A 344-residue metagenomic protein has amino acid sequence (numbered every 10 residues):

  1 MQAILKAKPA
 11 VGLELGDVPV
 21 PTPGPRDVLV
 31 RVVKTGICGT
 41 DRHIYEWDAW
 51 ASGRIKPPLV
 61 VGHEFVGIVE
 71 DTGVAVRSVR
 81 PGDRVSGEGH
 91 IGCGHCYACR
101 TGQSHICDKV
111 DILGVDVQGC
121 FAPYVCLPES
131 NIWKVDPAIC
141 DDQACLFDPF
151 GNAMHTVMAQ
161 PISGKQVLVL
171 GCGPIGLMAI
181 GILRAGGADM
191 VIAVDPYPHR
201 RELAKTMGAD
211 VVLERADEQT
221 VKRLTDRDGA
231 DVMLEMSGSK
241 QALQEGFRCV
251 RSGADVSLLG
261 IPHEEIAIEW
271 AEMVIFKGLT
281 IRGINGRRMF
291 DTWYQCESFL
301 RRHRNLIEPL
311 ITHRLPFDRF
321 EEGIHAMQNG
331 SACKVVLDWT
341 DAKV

Functional and structural regions predicted by a protein language model:
A3-T22, G39-D71, S86, C107-Q118: N-terminal glycine-rich cofactor-binding segment
P21-T35, W50-Y97, D136-A138: Glycine-rich beta-strand-centered segment in the early N-terminal region that forms part of a ligand/cofactor-binding
R54, C93-L170: NAD(P)H dinucleotide-binding glycine-rich loop of Rossmann-like/cofactor-binding domains, especially the beta1-alpha1
P137-D217: Mid-domain Rossmann-like dinucleotide-binding core that forms the NAD(H)/NADP(H) cofactor-binding site
Q160-S163, E202-T280, E321, K343-V344: Glycine-rich cofactor phosphate-binding loops and adjacent beta1-alpha1 units of small-molecule cofactor enzyme domains
Y197, P262, R287: Residues in the short beta-alpha loop(s) of Rossmann-like NAD(P)-binding domains
R223, R227, E265-H313, E321-E322 (+1 more regions): C-terminal substrate-binding/catalytic core of Rossmann-like NAD(P)-dependent dehydrogenases/reductases
